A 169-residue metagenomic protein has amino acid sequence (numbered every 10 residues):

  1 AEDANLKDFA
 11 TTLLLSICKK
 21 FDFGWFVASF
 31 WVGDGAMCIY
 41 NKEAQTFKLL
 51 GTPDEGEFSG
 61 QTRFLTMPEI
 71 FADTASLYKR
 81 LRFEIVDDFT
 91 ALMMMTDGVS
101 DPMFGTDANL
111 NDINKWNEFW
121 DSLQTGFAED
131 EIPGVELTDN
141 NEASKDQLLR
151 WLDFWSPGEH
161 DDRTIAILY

Functional and structural regions predicted by a protein language model:
A1-D3, R63-M67, E136-N140: N-terminal start-of-chain detector that recognizes signal peptides and the immediate post-cleavage beginning
A1-I39, L77-D87, W151, P157: Catalytic core of PPM/PP2C metal-dependent serine/threonine phosphatase domains
D8, R63-F64, G98: Residue-level preference for alpha-helix termini and adjacent loops
K20-F23, A44, D101: Generic "edge-of-domain/loop-turn" microfeature
V32, E43-E57, G105-S122: Short, surface-exposed, charged loop/turn segments at secondary-structure junctions
A36-C38, E55-F58, S100-D101: Short, catalytically relevant binding-site loops at active-site mouths
F47-T90: Conserved, helical-rich catalytic subdomain that frames metal- and/or nucleotide-binding sites in enzyme alpha/beta
D73-Y169: C-terminal catalytic subdomain
